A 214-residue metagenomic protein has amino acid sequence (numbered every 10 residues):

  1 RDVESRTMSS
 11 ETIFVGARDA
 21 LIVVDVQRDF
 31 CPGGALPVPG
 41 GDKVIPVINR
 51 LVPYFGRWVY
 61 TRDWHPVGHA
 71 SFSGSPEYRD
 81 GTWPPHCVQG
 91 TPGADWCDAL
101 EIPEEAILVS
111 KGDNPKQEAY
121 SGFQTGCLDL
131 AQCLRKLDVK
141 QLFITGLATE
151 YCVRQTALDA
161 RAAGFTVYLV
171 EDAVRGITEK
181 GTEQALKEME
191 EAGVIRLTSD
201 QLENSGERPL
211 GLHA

Functional and structural regions predicted by a protein language model:
E4, M8-D113, A131, K136 (+4 more regions): Active-site acidic carboxylates
L51, Y151-A162: Histidine-anchored nucleotide/phosphate-binding helix
V67-A70, Q117-E118, V153: Short catalytic/ligand-binding loop motif for oxyanion handling, primarily in non-cytosolic enzymes, centered on
H86, Y120, G146, R175-G176: A generic secondary-structure micro-motif detector that highlights 1-2 residue hydrophobic/ambivalent hotspots embedded
S110-T125, T156: Active-site rim beta-loop-alpha module in soluble metabolic enzymes
V139-Q155, L169-V174: Glycine-rich anion-binding loop/nest that anchors nucleotide
